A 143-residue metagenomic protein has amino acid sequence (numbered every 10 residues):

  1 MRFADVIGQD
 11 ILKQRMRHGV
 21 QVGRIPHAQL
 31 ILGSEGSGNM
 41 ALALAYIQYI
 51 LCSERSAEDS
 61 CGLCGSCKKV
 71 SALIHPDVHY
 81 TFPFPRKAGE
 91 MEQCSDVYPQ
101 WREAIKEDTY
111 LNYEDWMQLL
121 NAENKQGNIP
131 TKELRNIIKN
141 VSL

Functional and structural regions predicted by a protein language model:
R2-L143: Clamp-loader machinery-focused feature within the broader ASCE/P-loop NTPase space
